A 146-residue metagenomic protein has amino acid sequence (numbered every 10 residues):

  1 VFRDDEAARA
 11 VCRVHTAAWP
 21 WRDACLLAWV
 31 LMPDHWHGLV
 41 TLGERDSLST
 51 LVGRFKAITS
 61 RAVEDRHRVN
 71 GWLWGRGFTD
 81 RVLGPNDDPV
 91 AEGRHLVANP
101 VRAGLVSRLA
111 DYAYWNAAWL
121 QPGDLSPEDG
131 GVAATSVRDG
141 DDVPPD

Functional and structural regions predicted by a protein language model:
V1-D146: Short catalytic/metal-binding and nucleic-acid-binding patches
